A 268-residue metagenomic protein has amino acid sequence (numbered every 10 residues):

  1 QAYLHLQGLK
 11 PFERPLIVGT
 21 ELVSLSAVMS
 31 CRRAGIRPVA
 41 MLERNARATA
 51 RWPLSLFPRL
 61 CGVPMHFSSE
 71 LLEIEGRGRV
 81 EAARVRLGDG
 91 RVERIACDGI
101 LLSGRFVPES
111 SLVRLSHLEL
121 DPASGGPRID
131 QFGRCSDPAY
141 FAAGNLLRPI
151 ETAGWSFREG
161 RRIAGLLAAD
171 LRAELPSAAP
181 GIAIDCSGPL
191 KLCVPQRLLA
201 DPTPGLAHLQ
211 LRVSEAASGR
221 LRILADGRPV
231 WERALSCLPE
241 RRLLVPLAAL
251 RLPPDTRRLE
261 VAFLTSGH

Functional and structural regions predicted by a protein language model:
Q1-L4, G99-I150: FAD-site-proximal beta/loop scaffold in flavoenzymes
A2-F12: A short, basic/flexible loop-to-alpha-helix module at the beginning of a structural domain
P11-R14, S68, R77, D137: Phosphate-coordination loops involved in phosphoryl transfer and adenosine-cofactor binding
V18, M41-L42, A143: Short hydrophobic segments within beta-strands
G19-V23: Glycine-rich Rossmann-fold phosphate-binding loop(s) that bind the pyrophosphate of adenine dinucleotide cofactors
L25, R32-R114, E119, G205-S236: A Rossmann-like FAD-binding core segment of flavoenzymes
A143-P195, F263, G267-H268: A conserved FAD-binding loop/helix module that cradles the flavin
P180-H268: Beta-strand-enriched, solvent-exposed domains that form extended recognition/catalytic surfaces
